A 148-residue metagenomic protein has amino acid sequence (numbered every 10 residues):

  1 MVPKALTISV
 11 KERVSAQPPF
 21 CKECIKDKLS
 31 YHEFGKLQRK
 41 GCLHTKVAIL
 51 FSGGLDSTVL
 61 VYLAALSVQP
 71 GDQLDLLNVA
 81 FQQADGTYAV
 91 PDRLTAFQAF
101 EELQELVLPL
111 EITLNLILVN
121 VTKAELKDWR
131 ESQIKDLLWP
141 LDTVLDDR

Functional and structural regions predicted by a protein language model:
M1-R148: ATP-dependent adenylate-handling active sites, centered on carboxylate activation for C-N bond formation
